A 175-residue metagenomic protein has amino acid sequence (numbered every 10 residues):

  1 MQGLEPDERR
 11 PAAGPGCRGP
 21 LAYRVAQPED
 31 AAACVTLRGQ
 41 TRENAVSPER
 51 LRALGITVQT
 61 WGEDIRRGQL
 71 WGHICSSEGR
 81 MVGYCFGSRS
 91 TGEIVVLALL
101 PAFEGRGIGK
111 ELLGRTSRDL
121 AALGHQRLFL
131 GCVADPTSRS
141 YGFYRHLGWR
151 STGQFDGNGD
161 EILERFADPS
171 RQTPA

Functional and structural regions predicted by a protein language model:
M1-E29, D168-A175: Conserved N-terminal entry element of GNAT/NAT acetyltransferase domains
G3, E8-R9, C17, P28-A31 (+5 more regions): Acetyl-CoA-dependent GNAT
S76-E78, R165-D168: Active-site beta-strand termini and strand-to-loop segments that position acidic
V96-A98, F129, E164: Short aromatic/hydrophobic contact patches that present stacked aromatics for nucleic-acid/ligand binding
E104, L130-S140, G157-D160: Conserved beta-strand-loop-alpha-helix junction that forms the acyl-donor binding cleft
G107: Glycine-rich phosphate-binding loop
K110, D135-G153: Conserved active-site alpha-helix within GNAT-family acetyltransferase domains
L120-V133: Conserved GNAT acetyl-CoA-binding A-motif
